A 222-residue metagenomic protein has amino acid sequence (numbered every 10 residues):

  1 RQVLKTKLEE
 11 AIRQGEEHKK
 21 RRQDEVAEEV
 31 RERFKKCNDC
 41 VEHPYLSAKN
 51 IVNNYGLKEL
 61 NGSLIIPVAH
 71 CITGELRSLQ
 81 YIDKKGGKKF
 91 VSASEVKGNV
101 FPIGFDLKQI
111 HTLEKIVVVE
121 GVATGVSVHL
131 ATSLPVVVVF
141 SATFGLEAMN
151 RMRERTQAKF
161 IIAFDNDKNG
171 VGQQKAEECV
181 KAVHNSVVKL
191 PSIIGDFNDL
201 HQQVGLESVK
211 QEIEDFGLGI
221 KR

Functional and structural regions predicted by a protein language model:
R1-I65, D215-R222: TOPRIM metal-binding catalytic domain and adjacent DNA-binding surface shared by DnaG-type primases
E9-E16, V117-V119, E177-E178: Short, functional N-terminal and low-complexity linear motifs
E17, R33, T112-K115, A163: A general structural-boundary detector
C37-C40, C71, C179: Generic recognition of cysteine residues
C37-N38, V119, V171: Residue-level recognition of alpha-helix initiation/capping sites
N50-V52, S78, T132, H201: Generic short alpha-helical hydrophobic face used as a protein-protein interaction/packing hotspot
S63-T156: Phosphate-handling DNA/RNA-contact segment within nucleic-acid enzymes
L113-E114, V122, V126-R222: TOPRIM fold recognition
